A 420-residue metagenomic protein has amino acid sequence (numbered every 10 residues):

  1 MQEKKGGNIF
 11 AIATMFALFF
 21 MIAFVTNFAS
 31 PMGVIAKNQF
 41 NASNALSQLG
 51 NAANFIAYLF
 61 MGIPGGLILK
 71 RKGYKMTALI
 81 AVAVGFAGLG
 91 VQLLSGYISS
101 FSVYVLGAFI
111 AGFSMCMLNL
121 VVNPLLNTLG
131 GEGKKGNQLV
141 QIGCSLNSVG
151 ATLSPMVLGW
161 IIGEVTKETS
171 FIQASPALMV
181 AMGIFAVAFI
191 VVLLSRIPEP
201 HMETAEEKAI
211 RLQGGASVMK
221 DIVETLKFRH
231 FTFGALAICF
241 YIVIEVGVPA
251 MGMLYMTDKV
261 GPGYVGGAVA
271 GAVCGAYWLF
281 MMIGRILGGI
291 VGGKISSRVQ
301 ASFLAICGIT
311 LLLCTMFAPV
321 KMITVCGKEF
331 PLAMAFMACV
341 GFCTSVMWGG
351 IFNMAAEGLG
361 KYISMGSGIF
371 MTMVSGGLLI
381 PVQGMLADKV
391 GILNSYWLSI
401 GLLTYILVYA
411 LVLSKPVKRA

Functional and structural regions predicted by a protein language model:
F10-A42, N119-N123, V248-M256: Extracytoplasmic
A29-G33, P155, V223-G275: Extracytoplasmic gate region of multi-pass secondary transporters
L49-L67, G275-L287: Central cavity-lining transmembrane alpha-helices of secondary-active solute carriers, predominantly the Major
F60-S102: Conserved MFS/SLC helix-loop-helix module at the cytosolic interface between two early adjacent transmembrane helices
A83-I98, I306-C326: C-terminal ends and interior cores of transmembrane alpha-helices in multi-pass membrane transporters/permeases
F101-L118, C326-M347: Hydrophobic core of transmembrane alpha-helices in multi-pass small-molecule transporters, especially MFS/SLC-type
M117-G131, T344-G360: Intracellular juxtamembrane helix-capping segments at the cytosolic ends of symmetry-related transmembrane helices
G136-I197: Helix-loop-helix hairpin linking two adjacent transmembrane segments in secondary transporters
